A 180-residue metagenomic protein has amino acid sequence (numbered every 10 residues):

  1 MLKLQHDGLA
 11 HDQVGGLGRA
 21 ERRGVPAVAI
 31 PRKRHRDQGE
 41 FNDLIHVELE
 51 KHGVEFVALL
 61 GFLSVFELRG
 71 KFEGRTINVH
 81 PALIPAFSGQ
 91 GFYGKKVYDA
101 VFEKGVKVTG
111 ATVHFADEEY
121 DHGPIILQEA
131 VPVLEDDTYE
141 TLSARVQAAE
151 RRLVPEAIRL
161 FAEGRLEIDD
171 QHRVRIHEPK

Functional and structural regions predicted by a protein language model:
M1-K180: One-carbon transfer enzymes
